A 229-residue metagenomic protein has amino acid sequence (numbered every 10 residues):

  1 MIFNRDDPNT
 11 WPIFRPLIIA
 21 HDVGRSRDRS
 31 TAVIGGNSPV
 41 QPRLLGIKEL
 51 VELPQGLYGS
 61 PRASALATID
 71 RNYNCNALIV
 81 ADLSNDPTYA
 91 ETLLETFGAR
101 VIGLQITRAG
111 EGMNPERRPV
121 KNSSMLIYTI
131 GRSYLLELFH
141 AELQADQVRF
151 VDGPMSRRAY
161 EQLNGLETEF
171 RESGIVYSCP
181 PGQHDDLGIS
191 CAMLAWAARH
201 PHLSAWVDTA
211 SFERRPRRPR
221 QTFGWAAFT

Functional and structural regions predicted by a protein language model:
M1-T107, N114, S133, E137 (+2 more regions): RNase H-like, metal-dependent nuclease domains and their acidic two-metal-ion catalytic environment used
G110-S123: Short, charged, surface-exposed secondary-structure boundary motifs
S123-S133: Conserved RecA-like P-loop NTPase helicase motor core
